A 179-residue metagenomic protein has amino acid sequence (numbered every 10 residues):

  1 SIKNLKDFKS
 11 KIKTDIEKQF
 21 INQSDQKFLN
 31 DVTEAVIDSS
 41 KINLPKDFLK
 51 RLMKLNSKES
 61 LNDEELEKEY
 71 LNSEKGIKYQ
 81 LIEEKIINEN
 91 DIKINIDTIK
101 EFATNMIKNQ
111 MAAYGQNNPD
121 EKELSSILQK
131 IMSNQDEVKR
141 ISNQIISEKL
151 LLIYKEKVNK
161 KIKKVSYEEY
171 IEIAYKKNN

Functional and structural regions predicted by a protein language model:
S1-N179: Extended, charged alpha-helical "arm"/coiled-coil substrate-binding scaffolds, typified by the C-terminal helical
